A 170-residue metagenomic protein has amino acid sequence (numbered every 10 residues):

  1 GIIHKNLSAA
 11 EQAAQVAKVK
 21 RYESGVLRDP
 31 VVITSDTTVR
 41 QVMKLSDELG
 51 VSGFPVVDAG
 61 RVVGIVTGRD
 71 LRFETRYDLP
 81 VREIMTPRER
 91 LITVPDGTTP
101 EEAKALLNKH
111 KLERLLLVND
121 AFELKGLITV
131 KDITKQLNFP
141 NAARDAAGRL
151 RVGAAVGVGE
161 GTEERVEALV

Functional and structural regions predicted by a protein language model:
I2-A14, V51, P55, R61-Y77 (+3 more regions): Short beta->alpha transition motifs characteristic of CBS
E11-L49, V56-V57, V62-I65, R76-K109 (+2 more regions): Bateman/CBS regulatory modules and CBS-like beta-alpha motifs in cytosolic regions of diverse proteins
